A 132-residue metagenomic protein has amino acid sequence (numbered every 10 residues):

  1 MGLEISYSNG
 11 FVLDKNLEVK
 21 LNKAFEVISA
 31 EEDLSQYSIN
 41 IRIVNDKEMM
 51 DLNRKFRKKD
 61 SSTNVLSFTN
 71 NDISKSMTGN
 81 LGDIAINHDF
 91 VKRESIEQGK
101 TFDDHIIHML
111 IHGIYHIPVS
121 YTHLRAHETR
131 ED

Functional and structural regions predicted by a protein language model:
M1-I106, Y115-R125, R130: An acidic/histidine-cluster motif and surrounding catalytic segment that typifies divalent-metal-assisted enzyme active
H112: Nucleotide phosphate-binding/pyrophosphate-handling subdomain across enzymes that bind or process nucleotide phosphates
